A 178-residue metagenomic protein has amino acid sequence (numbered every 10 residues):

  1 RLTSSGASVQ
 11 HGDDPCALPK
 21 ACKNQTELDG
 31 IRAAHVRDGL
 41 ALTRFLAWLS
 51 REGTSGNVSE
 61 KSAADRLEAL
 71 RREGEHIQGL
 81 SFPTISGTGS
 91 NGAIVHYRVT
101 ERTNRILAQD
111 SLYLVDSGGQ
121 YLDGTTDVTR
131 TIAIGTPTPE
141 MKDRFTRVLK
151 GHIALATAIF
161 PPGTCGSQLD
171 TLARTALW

Functional and structural regions predicted by a protein language model:
R1-W178: Active-site neighborhoods and metal-handling regions in enzymes and metal-associated proteins
